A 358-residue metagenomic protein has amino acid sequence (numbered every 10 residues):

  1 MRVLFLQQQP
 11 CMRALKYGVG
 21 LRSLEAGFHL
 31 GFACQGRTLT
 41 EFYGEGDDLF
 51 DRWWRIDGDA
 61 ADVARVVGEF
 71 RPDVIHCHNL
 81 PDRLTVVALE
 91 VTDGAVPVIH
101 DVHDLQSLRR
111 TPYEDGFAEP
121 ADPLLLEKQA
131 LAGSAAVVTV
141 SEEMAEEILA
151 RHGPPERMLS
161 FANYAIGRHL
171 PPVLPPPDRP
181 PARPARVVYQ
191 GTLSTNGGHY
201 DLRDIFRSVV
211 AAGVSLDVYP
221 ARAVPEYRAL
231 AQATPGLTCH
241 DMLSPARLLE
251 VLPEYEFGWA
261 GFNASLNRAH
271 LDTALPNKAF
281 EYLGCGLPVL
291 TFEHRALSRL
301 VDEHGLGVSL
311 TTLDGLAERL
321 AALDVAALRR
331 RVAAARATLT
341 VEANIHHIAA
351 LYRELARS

Functional and structural regions predicted by a protein language model:
M1-E45, D204-G213: N-terminal subdomain of nucleotide-sugar transferases
L4-L6, A64-L84, P97-I99: Short N-terminal targeting/anchoring amphipathic segment
M12, N196-Y200, S244-F280, T291-R299: Nucleotide-sugar-dependent
R13-L24, I166-H169, D178-L230, D241-L248: Conserved catalytic-core segment of nucleotide-activated headgroup transferases in glycan assembly
V74, T92-R110: Active-site proximal beta-strand in glycosyltransferases
Q106-S107, F117-T139: Membrane-proximal helix-turn-helix segments that form the acceptor-binding/catalytic region of lipid-linked
A132-L174: Donor nucleotide-sugar binding/catalytic pocket of nucleotide-sugar-dependent glycosyltransferases
S160, L313-G315, D324-A356: A charged, aromatic-enriched C-terminal amphipathic alpha-helix characteristic of glycosyltransferases across folds
